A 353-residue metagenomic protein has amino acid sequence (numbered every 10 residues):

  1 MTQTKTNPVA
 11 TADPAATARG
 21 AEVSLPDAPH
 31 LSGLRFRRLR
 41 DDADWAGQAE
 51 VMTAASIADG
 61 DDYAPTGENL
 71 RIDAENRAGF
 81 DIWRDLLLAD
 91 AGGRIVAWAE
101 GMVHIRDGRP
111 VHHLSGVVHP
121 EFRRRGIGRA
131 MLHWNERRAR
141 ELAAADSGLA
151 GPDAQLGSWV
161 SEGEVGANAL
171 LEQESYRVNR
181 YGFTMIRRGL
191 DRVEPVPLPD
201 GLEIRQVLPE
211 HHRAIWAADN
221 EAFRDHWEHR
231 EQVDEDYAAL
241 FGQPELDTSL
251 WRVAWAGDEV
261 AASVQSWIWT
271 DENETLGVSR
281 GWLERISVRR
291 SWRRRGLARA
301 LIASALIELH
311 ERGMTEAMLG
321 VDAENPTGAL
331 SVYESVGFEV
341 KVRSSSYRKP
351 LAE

Functional and structural regions predicted by a protein language model:
M1-A28, V103-D200, S345-K349: Acyl-donor-binding surface of acyltransferase catalytic domains
T2-A74, P197-Q232, V260: Short amphipathic alpha-helix that is part of the acyltransferase structural core
I57-F80, A91, A99-D107, H226-I286: A conserved beta-strand-loop-helix scaffold within acyl/acetyltransferase catalytic domains
D85-L88, L250-V253, A303: Hydrophobic beta-strand residues of extracellular immunoglobulin-like
L114, G157-S158, L283, A317-V321: Conserved hydrophobic beta-strand within the GNAT/NAT acetyltransferase core sheet that lines the active-site cleft
R124-E141, R285-V288, R294-E311, E316 (+1 more regions): Conserved acetyl-CoA-binding loop-helix of GNAT-fold acetyltransferases
A167, L171, Y333, F338: Conserved active-site tyrosine of GNAT-family acetyltransferases
I302, N325-A329, S346-L351: Short glycine/proline-centered loop/turn elements that form peptide/ligand docking sites
